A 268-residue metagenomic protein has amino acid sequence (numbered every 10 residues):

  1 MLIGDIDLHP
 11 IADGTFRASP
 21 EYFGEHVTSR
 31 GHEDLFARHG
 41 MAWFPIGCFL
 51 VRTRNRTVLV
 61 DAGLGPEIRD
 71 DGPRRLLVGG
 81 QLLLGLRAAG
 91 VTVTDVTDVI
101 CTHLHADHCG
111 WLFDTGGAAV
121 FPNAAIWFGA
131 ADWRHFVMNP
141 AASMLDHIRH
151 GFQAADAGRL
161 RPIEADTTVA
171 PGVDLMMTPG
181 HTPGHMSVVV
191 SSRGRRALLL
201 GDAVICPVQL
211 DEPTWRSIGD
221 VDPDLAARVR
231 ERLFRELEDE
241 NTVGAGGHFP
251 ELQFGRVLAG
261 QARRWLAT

Functional and structural regions predicted by a protein language model:
M1-A89, S187-C206: Conserved beta-strand hairpin/beta-sheet module of binuclear metal-dependent hydrolase folds, prominently
H9-I11, I100, W127, R161-I163 (+4 more regions): Hydrophobic/aromatic beta-strand patches that form the interior of the parallel beta-sheet core in alpha/beta enzyme
D13-G14, A62-G65, L104, A131-D132 (+3 more regions): Active-site metal-binding loops of divalent metal-dependent hydrolases
D71, C109-A119, R256-V257: Metal-dependent catalytic neighborhoods of phosphoester/phosphodiester hydrolases
L76-G80, L84, G194-T268: Cap/insert and terminal regions of metallo-dependent hydrolase folds
L77-V91, D95, P122-M177, L225-N241: Metallo-beta-lactamase
V96-D107: Metallo-beta-lactamase
H105-H108, D174-S187: Active-site glycine- and acidic-residue-rich loops that bind and position anionic ligands or nucleotide-like cofactors
